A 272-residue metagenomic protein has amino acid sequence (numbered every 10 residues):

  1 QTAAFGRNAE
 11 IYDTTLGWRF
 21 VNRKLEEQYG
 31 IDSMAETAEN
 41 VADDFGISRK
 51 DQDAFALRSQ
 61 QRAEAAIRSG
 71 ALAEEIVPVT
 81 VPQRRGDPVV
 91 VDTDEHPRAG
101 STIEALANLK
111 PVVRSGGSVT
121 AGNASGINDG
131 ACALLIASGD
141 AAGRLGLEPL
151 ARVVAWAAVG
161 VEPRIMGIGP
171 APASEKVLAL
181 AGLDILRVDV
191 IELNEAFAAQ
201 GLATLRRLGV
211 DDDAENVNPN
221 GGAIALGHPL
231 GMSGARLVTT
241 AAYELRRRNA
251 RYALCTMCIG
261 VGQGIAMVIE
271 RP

Functional and structural regions predicted by a protein language model:
Q1, A42-A71, A133-D140, L205-R206 (+2 more regions): Active-site-proximal alpha-helical scaffold in enzymes
Q1-T14, D140, R207-A214, E270-P272: A glycine- and small-aliphatic-rich helix-loop capping segment at beta-alpha/alpha-beta transitions that lines
Q1-V41: Flexible glycine-/small-residue-enriched beta->alpha junction loops that bind anionic phosphate/pyrophosphate groups
Y12, L16, T102-I168, P172 (+5 more regions): Condensing-enzyme catalytic core mediating Claisen C-C bond formation in acyl metabolism
E36-E39, E75, Q83-R85, V154-A225: Active-site pocket-lining segment
A42-S48, D53-F55, G116-I127, A157 (+3 more regions): Cysteine-centered functional microenvironments
D51-R144, R207-N216: N-terminal extracellular/periplasmic Venus flytrap/periplasmic-binding protein-like
